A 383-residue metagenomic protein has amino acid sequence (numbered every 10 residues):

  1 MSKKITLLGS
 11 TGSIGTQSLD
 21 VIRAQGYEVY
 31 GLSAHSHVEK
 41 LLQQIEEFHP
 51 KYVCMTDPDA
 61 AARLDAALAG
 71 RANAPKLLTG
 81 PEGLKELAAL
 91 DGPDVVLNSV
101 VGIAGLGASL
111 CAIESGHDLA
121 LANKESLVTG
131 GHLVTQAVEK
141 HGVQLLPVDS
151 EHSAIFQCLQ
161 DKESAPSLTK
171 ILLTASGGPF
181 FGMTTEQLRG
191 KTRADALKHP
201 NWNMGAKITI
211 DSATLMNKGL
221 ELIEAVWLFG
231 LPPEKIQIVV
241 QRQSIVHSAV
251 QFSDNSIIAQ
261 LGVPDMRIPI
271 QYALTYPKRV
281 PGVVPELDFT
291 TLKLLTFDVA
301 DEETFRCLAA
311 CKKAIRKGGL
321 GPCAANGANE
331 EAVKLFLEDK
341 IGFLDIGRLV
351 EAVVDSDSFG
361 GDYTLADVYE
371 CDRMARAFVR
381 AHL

Functional and structural regions predicted by a protein language model:
M1-L383: Catalytic, metal-anchored helix/loop core of enzyme active sites in primary metabolism
